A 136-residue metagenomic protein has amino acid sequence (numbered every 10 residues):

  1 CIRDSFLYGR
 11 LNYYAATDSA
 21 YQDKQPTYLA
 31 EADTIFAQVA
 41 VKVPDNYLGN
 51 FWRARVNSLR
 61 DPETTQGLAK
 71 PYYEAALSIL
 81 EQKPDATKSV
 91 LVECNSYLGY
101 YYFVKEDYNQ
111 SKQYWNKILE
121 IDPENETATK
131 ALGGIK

Functional and structural regions predicted by a protein language model:
C1-S5: Conserved small/polar residues in nucleotide/adenosyl-binding loops
A15, P26, R60-E63, K105: Structural motif corresponding to the intra-repeat A-B loop/turn of tetratricopeptide repeats
Q38-V39, A76, I118: Canonical positions in the second alpha-helix
N46, L91, E124-N125: Residue-level recognition of tetratricopeptide repeat
